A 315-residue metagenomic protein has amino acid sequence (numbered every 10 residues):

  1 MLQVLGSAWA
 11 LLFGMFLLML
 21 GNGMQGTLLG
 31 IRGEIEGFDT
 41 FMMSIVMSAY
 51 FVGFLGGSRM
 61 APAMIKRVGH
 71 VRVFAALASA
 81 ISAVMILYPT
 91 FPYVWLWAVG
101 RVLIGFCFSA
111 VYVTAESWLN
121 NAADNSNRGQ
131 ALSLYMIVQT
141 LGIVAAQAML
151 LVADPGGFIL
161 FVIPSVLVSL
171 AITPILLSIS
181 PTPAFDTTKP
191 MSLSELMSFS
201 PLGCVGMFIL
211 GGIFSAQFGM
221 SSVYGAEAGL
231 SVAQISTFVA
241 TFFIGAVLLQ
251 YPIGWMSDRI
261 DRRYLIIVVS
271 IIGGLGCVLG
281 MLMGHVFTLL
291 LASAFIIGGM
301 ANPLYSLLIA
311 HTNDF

Functional and structural regions predicted by a protein language model:
L2-F51, G203, S215-Y224, A228 (+1 more regions): Helix-loop boundary and gating motifs at the non-cytosolic
F51-R59, I143-V144, F243-Y251: Residue-level signature of mid-helix packing/kink "hotspots" within the transmembrane helices of 12-pass Major
G57-G69, D154, L249-D261: Helix-to-loop junctions at the C-terminal end of transmembrane segments in multipass secondary transporters
G69, T90-P92, D261, M283-H285: Helix-breaking motifs and short loop linkers at transmembrane-helix boundaries and internal kinks in secondary membrane
R72-I86, Y264-L279: Structural signature of the two symmetry-related core transmembrane helices
W95-L103, T288-I296: Paired small-residue
A110-A123, N302-F315: Intracellular juxtamembrane helix-capping segments at the cytosolic ends of symmetry-related transmembrane helices
L150-L151, S165-F185: C-terminal membrane-cytosol helix-exit motif in multi-pass small-molecule transporters
